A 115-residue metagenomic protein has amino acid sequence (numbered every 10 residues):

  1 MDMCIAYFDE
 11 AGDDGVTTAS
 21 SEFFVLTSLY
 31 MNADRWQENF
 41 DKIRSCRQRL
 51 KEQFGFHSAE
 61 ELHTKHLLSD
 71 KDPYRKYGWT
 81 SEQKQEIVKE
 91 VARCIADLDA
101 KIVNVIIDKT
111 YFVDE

Functional and structural regions predicted by a protein language model:
M1-E115: Phosphate-ester processing/binding pockets and catalytic centers
